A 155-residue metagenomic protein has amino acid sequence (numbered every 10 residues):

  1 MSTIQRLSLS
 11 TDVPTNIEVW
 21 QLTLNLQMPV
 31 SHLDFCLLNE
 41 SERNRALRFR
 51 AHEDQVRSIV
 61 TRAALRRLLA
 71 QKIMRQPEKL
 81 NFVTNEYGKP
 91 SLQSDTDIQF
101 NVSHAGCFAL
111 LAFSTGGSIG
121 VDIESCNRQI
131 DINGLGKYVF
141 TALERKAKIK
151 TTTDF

Functional and structural regions predicted by a protein language model:
M1-F155: Core catalytic alpha/beta fold that binds nucleotide/phospho-ligands
